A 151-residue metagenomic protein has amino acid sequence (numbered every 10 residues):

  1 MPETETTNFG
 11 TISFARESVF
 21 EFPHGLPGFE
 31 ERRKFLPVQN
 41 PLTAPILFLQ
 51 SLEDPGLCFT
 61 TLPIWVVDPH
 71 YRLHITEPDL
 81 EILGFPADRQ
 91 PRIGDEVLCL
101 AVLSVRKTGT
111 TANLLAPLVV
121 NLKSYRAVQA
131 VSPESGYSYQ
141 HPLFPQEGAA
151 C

Functional and structural regions predicted by a protein language model:
P2-D68, G94-C151: Long, compositionally biased stretches
I64-W65, R72-D79: Compact, glycine-rich, soluble single-domain proteins
E77-R89: Short active-site loop/helix that positions an aromatic residue
